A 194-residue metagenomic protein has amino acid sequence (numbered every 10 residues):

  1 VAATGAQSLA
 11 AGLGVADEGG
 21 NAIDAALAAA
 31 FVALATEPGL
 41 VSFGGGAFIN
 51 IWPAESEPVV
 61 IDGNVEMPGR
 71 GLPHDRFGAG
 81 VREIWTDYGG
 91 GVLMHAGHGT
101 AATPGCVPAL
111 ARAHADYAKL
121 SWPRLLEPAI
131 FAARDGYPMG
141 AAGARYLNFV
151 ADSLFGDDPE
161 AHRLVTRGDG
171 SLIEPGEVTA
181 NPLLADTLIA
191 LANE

Functional and structural regions predicted by a protein language model:
V1-A10, G14, A22-E194: Noncatalytic scaffold domains of N-terminal-nucleophile
